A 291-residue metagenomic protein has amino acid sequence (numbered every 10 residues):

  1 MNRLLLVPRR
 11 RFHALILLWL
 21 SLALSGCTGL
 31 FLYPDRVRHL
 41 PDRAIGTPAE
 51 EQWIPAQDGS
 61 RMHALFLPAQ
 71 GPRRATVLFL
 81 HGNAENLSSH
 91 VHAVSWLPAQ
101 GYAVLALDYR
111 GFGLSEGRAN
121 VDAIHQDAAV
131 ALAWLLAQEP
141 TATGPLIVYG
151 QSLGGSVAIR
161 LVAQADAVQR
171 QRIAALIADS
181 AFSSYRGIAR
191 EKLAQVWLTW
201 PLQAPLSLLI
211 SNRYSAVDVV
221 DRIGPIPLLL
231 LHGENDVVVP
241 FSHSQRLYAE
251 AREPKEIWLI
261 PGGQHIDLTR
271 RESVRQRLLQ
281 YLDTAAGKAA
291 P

Functional and structural regions predicted by a protein language model:
W19, A23-A56, H63-L65: An N-terminal hydrophobic leader/cap segment in hydrolases
Q57, R61-W134, G144, S156: Membrane-embedded segments
T141-S152: Alpha/beta-hydrolase fold nucleophile elbow
R160-V219, D267, E272: Hydrolase active-site cap/lid region
I223-G224, L229-H232, D236: Short beta-strand/loop motif that positions the catalytic acidic residue of the alpha/beta-hydrolase fold
V237-H243: Conserved alpha/beta-hydrolase "acid-adjacent" motif
A249-I266: Catalytic histidine neighborhood in serine/cysteine hydrolases with alpha/beta-hydrolase-type architecture
R271-P291: Catalytic active-site module of serine/aspartate enzymes centered on a nucleophile-bearing elbow/loop
